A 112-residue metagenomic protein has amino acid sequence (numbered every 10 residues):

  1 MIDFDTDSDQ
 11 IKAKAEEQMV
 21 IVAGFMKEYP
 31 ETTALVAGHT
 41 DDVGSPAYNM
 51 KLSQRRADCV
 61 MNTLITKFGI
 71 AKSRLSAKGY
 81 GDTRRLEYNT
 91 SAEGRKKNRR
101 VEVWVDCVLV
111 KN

Functional and structural regions predicted by a protein language model:
M1-D5: Acidic/histidine-rich, surface-exposed loop or edge segments in extracytoplasmic proteins
Q10-E16, A37-N112: Periplasmic OmpA-like peptidoglycan-binding domain that tethers envelope proteins to the cell wall
A23-M26, P30, K67-F68: Sec/Tat-exported extracytoplasmic proteins
